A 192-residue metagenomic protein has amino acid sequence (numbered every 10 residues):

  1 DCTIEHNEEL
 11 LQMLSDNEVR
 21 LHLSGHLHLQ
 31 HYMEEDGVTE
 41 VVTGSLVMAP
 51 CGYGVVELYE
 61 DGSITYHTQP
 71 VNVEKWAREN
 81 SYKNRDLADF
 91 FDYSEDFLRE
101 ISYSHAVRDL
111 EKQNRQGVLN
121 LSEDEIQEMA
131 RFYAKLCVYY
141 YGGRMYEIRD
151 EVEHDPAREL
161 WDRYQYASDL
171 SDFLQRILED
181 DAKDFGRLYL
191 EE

Functional and structural regions predicted by a protein language model:
D1-I4, Y32-T43: Short acidic, glycine/proline-enriched helix-loop-strand junctions
D1-R20: Active-site-proximal segments of metal-dependent phosphoesterases and phosphodiesterases across multiple
V19-E35, M48-P50: Active-site environment of divalent metal-dependent phosphoester hydrolases
L23, V38-M48, V55-Y59, P70: Active-site-adjacent helix-turn-beta-strand microarchitecture at beta-sheet edges that either contains or buttresses
C51-G54, A77-N80: Short conserved micro-motifs at the rims of enzyme active sites and ligand-binding pockets
E60-S63, Y141: A short, structured loop/turn motif at beta-sheet edges
H67-R78: Short, solvent-exposed aromatic-acidic interface loops
R78-E192: Non-catalytic terminal accessory segments
